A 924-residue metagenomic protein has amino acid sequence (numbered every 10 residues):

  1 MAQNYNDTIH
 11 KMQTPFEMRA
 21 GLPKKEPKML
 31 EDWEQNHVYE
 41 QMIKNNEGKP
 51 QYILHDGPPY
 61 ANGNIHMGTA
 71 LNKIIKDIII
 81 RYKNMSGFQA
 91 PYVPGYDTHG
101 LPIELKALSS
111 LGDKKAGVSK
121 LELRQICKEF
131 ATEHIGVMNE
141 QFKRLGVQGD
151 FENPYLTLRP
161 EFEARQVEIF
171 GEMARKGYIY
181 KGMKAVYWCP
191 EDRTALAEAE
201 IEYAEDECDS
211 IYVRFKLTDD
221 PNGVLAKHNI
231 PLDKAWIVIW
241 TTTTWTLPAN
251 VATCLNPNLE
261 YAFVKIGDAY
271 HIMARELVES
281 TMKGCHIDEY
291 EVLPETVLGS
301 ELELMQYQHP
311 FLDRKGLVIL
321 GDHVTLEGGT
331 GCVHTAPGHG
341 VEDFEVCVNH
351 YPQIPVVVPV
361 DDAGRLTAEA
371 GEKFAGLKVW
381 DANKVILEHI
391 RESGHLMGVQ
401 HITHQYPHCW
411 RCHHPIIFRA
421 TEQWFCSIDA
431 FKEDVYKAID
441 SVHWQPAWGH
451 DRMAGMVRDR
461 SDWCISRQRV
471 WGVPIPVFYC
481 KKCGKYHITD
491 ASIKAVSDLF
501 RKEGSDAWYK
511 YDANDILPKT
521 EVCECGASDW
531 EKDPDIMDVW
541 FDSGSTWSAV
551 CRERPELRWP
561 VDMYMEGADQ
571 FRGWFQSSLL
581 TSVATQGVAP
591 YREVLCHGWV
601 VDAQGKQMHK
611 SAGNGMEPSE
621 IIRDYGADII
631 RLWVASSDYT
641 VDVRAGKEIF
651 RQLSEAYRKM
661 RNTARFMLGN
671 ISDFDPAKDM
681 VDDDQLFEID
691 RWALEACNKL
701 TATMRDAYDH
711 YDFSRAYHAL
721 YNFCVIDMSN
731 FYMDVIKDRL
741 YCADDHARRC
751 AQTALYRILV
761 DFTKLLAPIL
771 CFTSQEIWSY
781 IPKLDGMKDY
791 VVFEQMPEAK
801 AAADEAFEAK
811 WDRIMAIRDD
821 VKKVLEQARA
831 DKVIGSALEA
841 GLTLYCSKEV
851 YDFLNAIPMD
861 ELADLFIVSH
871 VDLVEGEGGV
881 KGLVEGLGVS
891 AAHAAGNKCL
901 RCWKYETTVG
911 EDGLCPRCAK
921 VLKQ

Functional and structural regions predicted by a protein language model:
A2-A269, A336-N349, P355-E369, H395-V435 (+8 more regions): N-terminal, positively charged nucleic-acid-binding surface of large information/translation enzymes
G68-I80, G87-Q89, Y96-D97, F162-R165 (+7 more regions): Structured ligand/cofactor/substrate-binding pocket environments in proteins
D97, V186, P190, L196-A204 (+9 more regions): Acidic, turn-prone loop/beta-hairpin segments
A174-I201, D206, T281-L293, L302 (+2 more regions): Amphipathic alpha-helical
C189, C409, C480, T520-E524 (+2 more regions): Short cysteine-rich clusters marking metal-coordination/redox-active sites
R193, Q468, G484, E524-A527 (+2 more regions): Cys/His-coordinated zinc-binding microdomains
A197, V341, I417, I488 (+3 more regions): Short functional micro-motifs and their immediate structural scaffolds
G882-G910, A919: C-terminal accessory/binding modules appended to enzymatic or scaffolding proteins
